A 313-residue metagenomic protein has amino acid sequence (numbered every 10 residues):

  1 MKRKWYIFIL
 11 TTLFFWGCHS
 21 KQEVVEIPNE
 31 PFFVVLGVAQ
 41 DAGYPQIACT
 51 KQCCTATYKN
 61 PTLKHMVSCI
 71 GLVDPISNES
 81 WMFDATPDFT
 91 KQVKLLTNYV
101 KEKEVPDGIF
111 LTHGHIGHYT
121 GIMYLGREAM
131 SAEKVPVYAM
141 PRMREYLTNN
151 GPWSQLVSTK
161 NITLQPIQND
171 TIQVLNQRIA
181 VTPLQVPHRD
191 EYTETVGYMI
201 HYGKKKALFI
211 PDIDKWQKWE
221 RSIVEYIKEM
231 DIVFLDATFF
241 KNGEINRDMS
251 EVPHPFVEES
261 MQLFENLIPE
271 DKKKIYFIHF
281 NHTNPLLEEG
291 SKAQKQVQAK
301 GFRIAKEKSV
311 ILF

Functional and structural regions predicted by a protein language model:
K2-I9: Sec-dependent signal peptide recognition, specifically the positively charged N-region followed immediately by
F15-G17: C-terminal motif of bacterial Sec signal peptides marking the signal peptidase cleavage site
E23-N98, L164-Y226, V310-F313: Core dinuclear metal-dependent hydrolase active-site scaffold
F32, E79, K134-P136, D231 (+1 more regions): Residues at the starts of beta-strands that form the adenosine-phosphate
M66, V73-Y138: Active-site metal-binding motif and surrounding structural segment of the metallo-beta-lactamase
M82-T86, V105-H118, I122, Y138-M140 (+4 more regions): Active-site neighborhood of phospho(di)ester-bond hydrolases with catalytic His/Asp-centered motifs
R142-G151: A short, active-site helix/loop in glycosyltransferases that binds the activated sugar's phosphate group
K204-K206, I213-S309: Cap/insert and terminal regions of metallo-dependent hydrolase folds
